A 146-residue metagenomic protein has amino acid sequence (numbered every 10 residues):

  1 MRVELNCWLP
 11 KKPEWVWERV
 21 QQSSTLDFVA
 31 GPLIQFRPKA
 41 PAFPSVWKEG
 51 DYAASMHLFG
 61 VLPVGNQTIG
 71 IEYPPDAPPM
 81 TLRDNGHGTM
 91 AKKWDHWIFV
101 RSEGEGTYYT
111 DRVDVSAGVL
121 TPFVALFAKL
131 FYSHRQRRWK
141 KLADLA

Functional and structural regions predicted by a protein language model:
M1-K48: Hydrophobic ligand-binding cavity/cleft-lining segments
L5-C7, N66-Y73, N85-G86, D95-S102: Hydrophobic/aromatic beta-strand elements that line small-molecule binding cavities or substrate pockets in beta-rich
P13-E14, E72-P79, F99-Y108: A short, structured loop/turn motif at beta-sheet edges
V16-V20, L26, L82, V100 (+2 more regions): Hydrophobic pocket/interface hotspot
D27-F28, P38-H87: Glycine-rich portal/gate segments that line the openings of hydrophobic small-molecule binding cavities
R83-L130: Beta-strand/loop substructures that line and gate deep hydrophobic ligand-binding cavities in soluble
L130-R138: A non-catalytic, amphipathic alpha-helix used as a structural packing/dimerization or gating element in enzyme scaffolds
A143-L145: Short, linear, compositionally biased motifs with a strong N-terminal bias
